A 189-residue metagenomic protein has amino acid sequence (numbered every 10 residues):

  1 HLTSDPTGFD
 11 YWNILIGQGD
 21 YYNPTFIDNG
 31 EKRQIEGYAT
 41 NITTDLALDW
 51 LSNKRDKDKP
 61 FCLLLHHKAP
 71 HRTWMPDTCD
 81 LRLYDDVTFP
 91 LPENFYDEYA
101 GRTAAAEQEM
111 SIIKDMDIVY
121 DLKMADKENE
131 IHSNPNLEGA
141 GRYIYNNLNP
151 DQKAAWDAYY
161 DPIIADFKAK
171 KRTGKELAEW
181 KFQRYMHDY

Functional and structural regions predicted by a protein language model:
H1-S4, H187: Short intrinsically disordered, low-complexity coil segments enriched in acidic
T3-G8, R55-D58: Extracellular/periplasmic catalytic domains that process cell-envelope and extracellular macromolecules
L15-G37, S52-K59, L64-Y189: Active-site-proximal cap/lid insertion segments
